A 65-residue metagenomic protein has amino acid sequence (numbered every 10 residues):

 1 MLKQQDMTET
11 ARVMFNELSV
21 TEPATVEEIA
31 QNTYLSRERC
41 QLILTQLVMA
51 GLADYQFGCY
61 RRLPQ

Functional and structural regions predicted by a protein language model:
M1-F15, Y60-R61: Short alpha-helical segments that sit at the start of domains
N16, E27, T45: Residues within the helices of the helix-turn-helix
E22-N32: Short acidic, hydrophobic short linear motifs in intrinsically disordered regions
L35-Q46: Short amphipathic alpha-helical interaction segments
V48-G58: A short, conserved structural fragment
F57-Q65: Short, Lys/Arg-rich nucleic-acid/phosphate-binding segment
